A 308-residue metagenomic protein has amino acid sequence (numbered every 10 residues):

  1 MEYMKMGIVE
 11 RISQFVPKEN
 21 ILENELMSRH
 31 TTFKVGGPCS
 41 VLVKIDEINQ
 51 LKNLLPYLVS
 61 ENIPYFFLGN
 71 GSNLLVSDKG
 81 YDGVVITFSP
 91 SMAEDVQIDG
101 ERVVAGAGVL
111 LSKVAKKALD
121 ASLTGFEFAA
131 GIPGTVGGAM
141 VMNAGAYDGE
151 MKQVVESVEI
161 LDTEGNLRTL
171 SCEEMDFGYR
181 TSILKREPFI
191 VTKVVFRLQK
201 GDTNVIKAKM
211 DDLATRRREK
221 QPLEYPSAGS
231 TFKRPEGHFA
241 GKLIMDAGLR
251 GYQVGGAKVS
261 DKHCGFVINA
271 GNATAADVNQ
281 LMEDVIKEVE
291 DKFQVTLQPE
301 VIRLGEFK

Functional and structural regions predicted by a protein language model:
Y3-V136: Anion-binding (especially nucleotide phosphate/pyrophosphate-binding) glycine-rich loop and adjoining beta-alpha core
L22, L161-T163, L167-E288, K292-K308: Phosphate/pyrophosphate- and phosphate-bearing ligand-binding catalytic cores of soluble enzymes
G36, V43-I48, L75-E94, V141-C172 (+1 more regions): Structural signature of FAD isoalloxazine-binding scaffolds in flavoprotein oxidoreductases
E61, L68-N70, V154, Y225-P226 (+1 more regions): Short, basic and Ser/Thr-rich N-terminal targeting/leader segments
N70, S112, M142-A144, E174-Y179: Short acidic (Asp/Glu) patches
V85, E127, E159, V301-I302: Residues embedded in well-ordered beta-strands within globular domains across many folds
Q97-R102, G106, L111-S112, G125 (+2 more regions): Contiguous, small/hydrophobic- and glycine-enriched helical/loop subdomains that border and often "cap" functional
A115-E156, S227, T231: A gly/ser-rich beta-alpha-beta helix-loop segment of oxidoreductase catalytic cores
